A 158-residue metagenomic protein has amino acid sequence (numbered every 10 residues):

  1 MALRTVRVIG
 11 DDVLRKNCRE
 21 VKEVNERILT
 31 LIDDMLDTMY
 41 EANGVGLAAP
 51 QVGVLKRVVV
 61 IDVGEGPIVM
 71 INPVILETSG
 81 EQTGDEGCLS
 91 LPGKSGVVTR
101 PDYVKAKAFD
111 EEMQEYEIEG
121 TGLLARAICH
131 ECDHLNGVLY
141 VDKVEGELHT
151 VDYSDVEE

Functional and structural regions predicted by a protein language model:
M1-E158: Positively charged
